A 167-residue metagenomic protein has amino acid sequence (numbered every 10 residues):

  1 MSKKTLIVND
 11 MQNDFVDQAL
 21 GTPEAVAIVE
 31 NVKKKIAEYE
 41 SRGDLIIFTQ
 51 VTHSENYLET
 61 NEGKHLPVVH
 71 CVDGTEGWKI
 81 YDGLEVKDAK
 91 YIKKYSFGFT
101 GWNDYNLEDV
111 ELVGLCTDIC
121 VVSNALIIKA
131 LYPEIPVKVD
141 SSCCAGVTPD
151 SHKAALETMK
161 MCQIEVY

Functional and structural regions predicted by a protein language model:
M1-I92, D104, L156-K160, E165: Active-site acidic carboxylates
K3, D44-L45, D109, E134-V137: Residues at the starts of beta-strands that form the adenosine-phosphate
I7-N9, V113, S141: Active-site flanking residues adjacent to catalytic metal/cofactor-binding acidic residues
Q18-L20, L115, S142: Short strand-loop junctions, especially beta-strand C-caps/beta-turns that link beta-sheets to coils or alpha-helices
K34-E38, V122-Y132: Histidine-anchored nucleotide/phosphate-binding helix
I47-Q50, P136-C143: Short internal beta-strands
E76-K79, S123-I127, S151: Short, solvent-exposed amphipathic alpha-helices that sit in or adjacent to ligand/effector-binding or catalytic
D88-S123, A145-Y167: Conserved N-terminal glycine/acidic-rich loop preference
